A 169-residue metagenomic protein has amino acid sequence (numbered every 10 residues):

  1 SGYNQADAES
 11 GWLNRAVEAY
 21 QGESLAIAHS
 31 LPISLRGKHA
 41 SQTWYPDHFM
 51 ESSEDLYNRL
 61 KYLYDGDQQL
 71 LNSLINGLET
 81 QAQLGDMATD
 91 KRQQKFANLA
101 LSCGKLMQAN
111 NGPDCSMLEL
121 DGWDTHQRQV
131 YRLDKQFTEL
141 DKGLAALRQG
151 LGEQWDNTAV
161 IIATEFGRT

Functional and structural regions predicted by a protein language model:
S1-E153: Feature for exported/extracytoplasmic and membrane-associated proteins, marking the mature portion
L144, R148-T169: Metal-dependent active-site segment of extracytoplasmic phospho-/sulfohydrolases and closely related
